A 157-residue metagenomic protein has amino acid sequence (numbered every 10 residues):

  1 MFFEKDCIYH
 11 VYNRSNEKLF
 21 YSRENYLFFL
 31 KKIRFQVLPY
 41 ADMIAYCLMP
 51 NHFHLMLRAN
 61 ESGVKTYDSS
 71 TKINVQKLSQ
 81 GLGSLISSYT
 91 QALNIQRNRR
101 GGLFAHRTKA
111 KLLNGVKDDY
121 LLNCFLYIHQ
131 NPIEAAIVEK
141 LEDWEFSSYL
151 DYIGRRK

Functional and structural regions predicted by a protein language model:
M1-K157: Short catalytic/metal-binding and nucleic-acid-binding patches
